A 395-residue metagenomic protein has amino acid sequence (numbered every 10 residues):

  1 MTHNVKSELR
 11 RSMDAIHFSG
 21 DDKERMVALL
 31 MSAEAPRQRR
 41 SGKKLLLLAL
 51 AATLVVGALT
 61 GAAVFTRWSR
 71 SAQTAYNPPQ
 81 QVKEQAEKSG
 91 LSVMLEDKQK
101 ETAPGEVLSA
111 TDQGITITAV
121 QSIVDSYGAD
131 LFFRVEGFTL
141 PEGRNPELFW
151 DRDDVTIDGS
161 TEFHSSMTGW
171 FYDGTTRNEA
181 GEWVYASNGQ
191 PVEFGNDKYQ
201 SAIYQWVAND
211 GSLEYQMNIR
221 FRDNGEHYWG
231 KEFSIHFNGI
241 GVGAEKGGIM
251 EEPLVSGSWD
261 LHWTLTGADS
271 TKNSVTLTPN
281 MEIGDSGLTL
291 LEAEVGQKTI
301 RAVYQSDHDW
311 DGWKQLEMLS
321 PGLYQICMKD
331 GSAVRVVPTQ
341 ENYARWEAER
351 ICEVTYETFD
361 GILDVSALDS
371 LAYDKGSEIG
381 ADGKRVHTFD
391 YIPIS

Functional and structural regions predicted by a protein language model:
M1-S41: Disordered, charged N-terminal biogenesis/targeting segments of membrane/secreted proteins
S7-L9, T53, E106, L323: A residue-level detector for conformationally permissive "hinge/kink" positions
L9-S12, L47, D364, P393: Short, solvent-exposed coil/turn linker segments
M13, A33-E34, L50-L54, A58 (+2 more regions): Generic low-complexity, intrinsically disordered sequence content enriched in small uncharged/hydrophobic residues
A28, V56-G57, K83: N-terminal non-cleavable signal-anchor helices
Q38-T66: Internal signal-anchor transmembrane helix that establishes type II topology
G61-S395: Alpha-helical, hydrophobic structural elements that either
